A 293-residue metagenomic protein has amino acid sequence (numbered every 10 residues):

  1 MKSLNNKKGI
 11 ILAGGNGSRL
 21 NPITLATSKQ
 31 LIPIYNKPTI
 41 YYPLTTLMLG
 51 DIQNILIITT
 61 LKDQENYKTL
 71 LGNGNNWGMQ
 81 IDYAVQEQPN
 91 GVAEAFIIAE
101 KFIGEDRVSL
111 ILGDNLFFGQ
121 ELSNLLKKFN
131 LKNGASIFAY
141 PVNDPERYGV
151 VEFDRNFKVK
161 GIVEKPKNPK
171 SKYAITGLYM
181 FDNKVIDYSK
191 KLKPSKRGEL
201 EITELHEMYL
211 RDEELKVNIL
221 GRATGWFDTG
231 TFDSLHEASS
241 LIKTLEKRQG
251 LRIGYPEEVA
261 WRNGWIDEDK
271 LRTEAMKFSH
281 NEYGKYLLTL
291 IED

Functional and structural regions predicted by a protein language model:
M1-I11, R19-P22, I32-P33, K37-L112 (+4 more regions): Conserved N-terminal catalytic core of the sugar/cofactor nucleotidyltransferase
L20, Y67-L71, S189, A238 (+1 more regions): Hydrophobic packing residues within well-ordered alpha-helices of enzyme cores
L31, V151-F153: A structural signal for short hydrophobic beta-strand segments in well-ordered beta-sheet cores
S109, S123, K127, K158-E257 (+2 more regions): Catalytic-core segments of class I nucleotidyltransferases/pyrophosphorylases that form NMP-activated intermediates
G119-E146: Conserved donor-nucleotide/metal-binding helix-loop-beta segment in metal-dependent transferases, i.e., the alpha-helix
E257-N263: Charged/polar low-complexity intrinsically disordered segments, enriched in acidic residues
L271-D293: Short, amphipathic C-terminal "tail helix"
